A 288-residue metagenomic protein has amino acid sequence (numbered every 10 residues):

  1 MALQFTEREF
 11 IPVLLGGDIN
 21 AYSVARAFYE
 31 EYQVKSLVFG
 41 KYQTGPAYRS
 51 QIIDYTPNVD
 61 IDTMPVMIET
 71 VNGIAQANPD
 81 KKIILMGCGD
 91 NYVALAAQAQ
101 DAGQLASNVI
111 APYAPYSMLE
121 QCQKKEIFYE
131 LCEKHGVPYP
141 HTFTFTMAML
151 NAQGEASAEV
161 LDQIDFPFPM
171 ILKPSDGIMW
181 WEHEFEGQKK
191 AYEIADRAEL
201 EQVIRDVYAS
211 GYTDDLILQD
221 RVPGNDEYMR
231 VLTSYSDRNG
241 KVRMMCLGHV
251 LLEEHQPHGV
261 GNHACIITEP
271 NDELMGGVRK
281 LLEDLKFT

Functional and structural regions predicted by a protein language model:
M1-P115, M149-E159: ATP-binding N-terminal substructure of ATP-dependent carboxylate-amine bond-forming enzymes
R8, Y212-D214, D226-R230: Short, basic and Ser/Thr-rich N-terminal targeting/leader segments
P46-Y48, M179-H183, E253-H258: Short acidic/His/Gly/Ser-rich catalytic and metal-binding motifs that mark active-site loops of diverse hydrolases
G87-D90, S175, R221-V222, G248: Short, well-ordered beta-to-alpha junction loops that form the rim of enzyme active sites and present histidine/acidic
A97-A99, H183-E184, R230: Short acidic, glycine/serine/threonine-rich loops at helix termini
P115-L119, A191, A264-E269: A short acidic, glycine-rich active-site loop that binds or catalyzes chemistry on phosphate/adenosine moieties
Q121-I217, R238-N239: Active-site nucleotide/adenylate-binding loops and adjacent lid/helix of ATP-dependent enzymes
A195-A198, Q202, D220-K286: ATP-dependent carboxylate/phosphate-activation module, predominantly the ATP-grasp catalytic core and closely related
